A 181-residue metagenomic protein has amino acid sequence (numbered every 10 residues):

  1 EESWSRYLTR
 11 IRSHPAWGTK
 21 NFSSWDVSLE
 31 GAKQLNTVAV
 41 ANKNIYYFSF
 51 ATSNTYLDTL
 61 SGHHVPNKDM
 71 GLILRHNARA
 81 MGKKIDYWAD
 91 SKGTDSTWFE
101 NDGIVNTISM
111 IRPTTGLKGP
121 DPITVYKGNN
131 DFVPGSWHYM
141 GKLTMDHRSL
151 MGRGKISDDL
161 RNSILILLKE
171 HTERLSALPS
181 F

Functional and structural regions predicted by a protein language model:
E1-F181: Helical cap/lid subdomain of alpha/beta-hydrolase-fold lipid enzymes that gates access to the catalytic pocket
